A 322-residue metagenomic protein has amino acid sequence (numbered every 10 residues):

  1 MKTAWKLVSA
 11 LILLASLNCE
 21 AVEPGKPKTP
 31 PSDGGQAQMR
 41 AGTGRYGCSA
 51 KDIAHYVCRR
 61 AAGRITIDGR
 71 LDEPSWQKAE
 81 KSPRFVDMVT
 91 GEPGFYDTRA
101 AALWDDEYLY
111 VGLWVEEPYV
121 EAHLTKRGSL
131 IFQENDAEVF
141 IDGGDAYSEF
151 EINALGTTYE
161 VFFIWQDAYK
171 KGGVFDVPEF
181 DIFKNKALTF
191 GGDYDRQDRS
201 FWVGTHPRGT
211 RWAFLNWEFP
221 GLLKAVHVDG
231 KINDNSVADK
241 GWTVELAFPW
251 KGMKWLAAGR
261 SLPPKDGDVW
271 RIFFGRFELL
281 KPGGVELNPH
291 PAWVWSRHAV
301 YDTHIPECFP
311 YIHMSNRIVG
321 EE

Functional and structural regions predicted by a protein language model:
M1-V8: Bacterial N-terminal signal peptides that target proteins for export
T3, A15, E23-G25: Short, low-complexity interaction segments enriched in Ser/Thr/Pro/Gly
V8-S16: Bacterial N-terminal signal peptides
A21-E322: Structural preference for beta-rich elements and adjacent junctions enriched in aromatics
